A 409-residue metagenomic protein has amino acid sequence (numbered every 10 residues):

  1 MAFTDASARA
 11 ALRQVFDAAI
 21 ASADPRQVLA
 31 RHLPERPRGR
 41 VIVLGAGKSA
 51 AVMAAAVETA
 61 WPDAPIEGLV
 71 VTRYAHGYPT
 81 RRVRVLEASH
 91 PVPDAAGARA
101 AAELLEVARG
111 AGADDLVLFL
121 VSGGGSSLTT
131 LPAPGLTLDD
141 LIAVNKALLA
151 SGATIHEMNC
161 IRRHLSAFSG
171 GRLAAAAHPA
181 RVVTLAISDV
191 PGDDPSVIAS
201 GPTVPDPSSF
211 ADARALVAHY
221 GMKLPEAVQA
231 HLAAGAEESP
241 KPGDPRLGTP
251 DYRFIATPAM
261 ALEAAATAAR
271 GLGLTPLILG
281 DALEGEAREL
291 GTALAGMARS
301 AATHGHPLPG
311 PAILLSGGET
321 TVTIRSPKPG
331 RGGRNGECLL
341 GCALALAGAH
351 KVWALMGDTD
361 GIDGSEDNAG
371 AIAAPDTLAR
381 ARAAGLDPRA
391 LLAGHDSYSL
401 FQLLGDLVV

Functional and structural regions predicted by a protein language model:
M1-I42, A51-D63, V92-A113, A256-M260 (+2 more regions): N-terminal glycine-/serine-/threonine-rich phosphate-binding loop
A56-P65, R82-R84, R109, P132-A143 (+3 more regions): A glycine- and small-aliphatic-rich helix-loop capping segment at beta-alpha/alpha-beta transitions that lines
V71-A113, I161-R162: Glycine-rich oxoanion-binding loops at beta->alpha junctions
E106-V197, P202-P205, G385, R389-D396 (+1 more regions): Glycine-rich, mobile lid/loop segments that gate access to catalytic sites or pores
L136-A153, D206-M222, S326-A354: Gly/Ser/Thr-rich active-site loops/lids in small-molecule metabolic enzymes that frequently grip phosphoryl groups
V183, P205-A293, A302: Accessory alpha-helical/coil subdomains and C-terminal extensions that flank or cap enzyme catalytic cores
G273-M356: Active-site segments that bind and position negatively charged phosphate/pyrophosphate groups
L340-V409: Internal helix-turn-beta structural module
